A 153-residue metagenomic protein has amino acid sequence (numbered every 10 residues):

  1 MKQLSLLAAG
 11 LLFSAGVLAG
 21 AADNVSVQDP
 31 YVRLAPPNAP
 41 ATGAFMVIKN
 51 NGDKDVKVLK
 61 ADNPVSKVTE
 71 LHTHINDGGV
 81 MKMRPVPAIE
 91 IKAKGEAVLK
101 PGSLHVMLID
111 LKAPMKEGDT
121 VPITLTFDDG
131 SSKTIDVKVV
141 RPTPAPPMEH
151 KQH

Functional and structural regions predicted by a protein language model:
M1-A8: Bacterial N-terminal signal peptides that target proteins for export
S14-V17: N-terminal signal peptide c-region/cleavage motif recognized by signal peptidases
A21-H153: Compact, glycine-rich, soluble single-domain proteins
